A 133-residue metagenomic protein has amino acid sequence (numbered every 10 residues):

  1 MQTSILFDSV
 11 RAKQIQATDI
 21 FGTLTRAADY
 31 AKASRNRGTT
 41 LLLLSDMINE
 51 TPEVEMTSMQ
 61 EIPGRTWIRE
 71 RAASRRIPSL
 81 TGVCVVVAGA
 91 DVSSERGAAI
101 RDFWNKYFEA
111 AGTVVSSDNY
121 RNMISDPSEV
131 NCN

Functional and structural regions predicted by a protein language model:
M1-G38: Von Willebrand factor
M1-R11, R75-C84, M123-D126: Hydrophobic transmembrane alpha-helix bundles
R26-S34, E50, K106-V114: Structured segments of extracytoplasmic/periplasmic soluble domains in secreted or envelope-associated proteins
A27, T39-E50: DG-centered beta-turn motif at the end of beta-strands
N36-T40, L80-C84, V114: Loop/turn elements at helix/coil->beta-strand transitions in domains of secreted/extracellular proteins
I48-R101: VWA/integrin I-like adhesion module and closely mimicked acidic/polar interface patches used
V83, V87-N133: P/S/T/G-enriched low-complexity
